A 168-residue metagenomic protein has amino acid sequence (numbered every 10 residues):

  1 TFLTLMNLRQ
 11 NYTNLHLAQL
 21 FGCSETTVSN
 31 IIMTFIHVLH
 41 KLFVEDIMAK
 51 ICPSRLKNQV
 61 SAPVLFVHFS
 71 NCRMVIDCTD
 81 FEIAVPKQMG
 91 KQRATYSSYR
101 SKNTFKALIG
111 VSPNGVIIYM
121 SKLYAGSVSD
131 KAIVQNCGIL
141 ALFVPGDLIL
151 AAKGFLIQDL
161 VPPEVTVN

Functional and structural regions predicted by a protein language model:
T1-Q10: Short, amphipathic alpha-helical "recognition" segments used to contact nucleic acids or chromatin
N14-H40, V44-N168: Short, well-ordered secondary-structure "scaffold" segments embedded in the functional core of diverse domains
